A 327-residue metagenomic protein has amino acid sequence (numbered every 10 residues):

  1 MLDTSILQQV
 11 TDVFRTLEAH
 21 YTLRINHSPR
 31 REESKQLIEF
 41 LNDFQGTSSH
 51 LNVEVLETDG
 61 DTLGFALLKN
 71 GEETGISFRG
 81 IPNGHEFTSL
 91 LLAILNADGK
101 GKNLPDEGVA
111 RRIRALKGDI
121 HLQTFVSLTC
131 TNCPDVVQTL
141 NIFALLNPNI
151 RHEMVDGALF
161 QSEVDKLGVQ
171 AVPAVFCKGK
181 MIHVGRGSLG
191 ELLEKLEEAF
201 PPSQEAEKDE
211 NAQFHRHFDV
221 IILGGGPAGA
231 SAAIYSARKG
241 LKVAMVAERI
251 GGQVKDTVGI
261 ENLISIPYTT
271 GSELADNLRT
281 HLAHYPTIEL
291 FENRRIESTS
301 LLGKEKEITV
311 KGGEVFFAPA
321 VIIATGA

Functional and structural regions predicted by a protein language model:
D3-F44, I113-P148, E153-M154: Local sequence-structure signature of Cys/Sec-based thiol-disulfide redox active-site neighborhoods
H20, E57-I76, Q161-K178: Structural micro-motif
E32, Q36-F40, K255-V315: N-terminal Rossmann-like dinucleotide/flavin-binding domain of flavoprotein oxidoreductases that bind FAD/FMN
S49-G60, P148-S162: Thiol-based oxidoreductase modules, predominantly thioredoxin-like and allied folds used for disulfide exchange
K69-G101, F176-A206: Non-catalytic, surface beta->alpha helical segment in thiol-disulfide oxidoreductase systems
T124-L128, G157, D165, H215-Y285: Beta1-alpha1 glycine-rich phosphate/pyrophosphate-binding loop at the start of Rossmann-like nucleotide-binding domains
L145-N149, A158-D219, D276-N277, H281: Extreme N-terminal leader/targeting segments of oxidoreductases
R186-G190, Q204-L223, G251, K255 (+1 more regions): FAD-binding core/adjacent interface of flavoenzyme oxidoreductases
